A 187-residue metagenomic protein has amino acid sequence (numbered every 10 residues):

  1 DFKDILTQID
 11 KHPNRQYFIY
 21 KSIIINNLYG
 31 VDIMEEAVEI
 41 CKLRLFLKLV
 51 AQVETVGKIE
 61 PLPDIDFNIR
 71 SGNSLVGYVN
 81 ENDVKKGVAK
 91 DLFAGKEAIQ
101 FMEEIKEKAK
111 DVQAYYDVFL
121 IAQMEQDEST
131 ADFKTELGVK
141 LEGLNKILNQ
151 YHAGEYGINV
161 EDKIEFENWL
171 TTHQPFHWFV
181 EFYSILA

Functional and structural regions predicted by a protein language model:
D1-A187: SAM-dependent methyltransferase catalytic region
